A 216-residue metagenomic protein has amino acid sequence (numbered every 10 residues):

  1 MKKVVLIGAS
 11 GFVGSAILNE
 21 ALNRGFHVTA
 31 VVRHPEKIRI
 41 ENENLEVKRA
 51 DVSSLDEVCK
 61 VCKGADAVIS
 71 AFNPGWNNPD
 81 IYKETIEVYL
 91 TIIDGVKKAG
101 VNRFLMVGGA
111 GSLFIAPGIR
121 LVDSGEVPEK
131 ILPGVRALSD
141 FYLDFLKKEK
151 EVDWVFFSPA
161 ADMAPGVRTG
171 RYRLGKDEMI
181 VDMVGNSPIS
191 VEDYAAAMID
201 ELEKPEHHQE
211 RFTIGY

Functional and structural regions predicted by a protein language model:
V4-R24: N-terminal Rossmann NAD(P)H-binding glycine-rich loop of SDR-like oxidoreductase domains
H27-T29, P35, L90-P133, K147-K148: Conserved Rossmann-fold NAD(P)-dependent oxidoreductase catalytic core, especially the SDR/UDP-sugar
V31-K37, A160-A161: Short, polar loop motifs at secondary-structure junctions
E36-T91, G95-K98, L202-E206: NAD(P)H-binding glycine-rich loop region in Rossmannoid oxidoreductase-like domains and their noncatalytic homologs
N77, G111-A116, D162-G166: Conserved catalytic-site region of short-chain dehydrogenase/reductase
A137, G185-I199, E210: Substrate-positioning beta->alpha
L143-P165: Conserved beta-loop-beta element that borders a ligand/cofactor-binding pocket
K204-Y216: Core catalytic loop region at the nicotinamide-binding pocket of NAD(P)H-dependent oxidoreductases
